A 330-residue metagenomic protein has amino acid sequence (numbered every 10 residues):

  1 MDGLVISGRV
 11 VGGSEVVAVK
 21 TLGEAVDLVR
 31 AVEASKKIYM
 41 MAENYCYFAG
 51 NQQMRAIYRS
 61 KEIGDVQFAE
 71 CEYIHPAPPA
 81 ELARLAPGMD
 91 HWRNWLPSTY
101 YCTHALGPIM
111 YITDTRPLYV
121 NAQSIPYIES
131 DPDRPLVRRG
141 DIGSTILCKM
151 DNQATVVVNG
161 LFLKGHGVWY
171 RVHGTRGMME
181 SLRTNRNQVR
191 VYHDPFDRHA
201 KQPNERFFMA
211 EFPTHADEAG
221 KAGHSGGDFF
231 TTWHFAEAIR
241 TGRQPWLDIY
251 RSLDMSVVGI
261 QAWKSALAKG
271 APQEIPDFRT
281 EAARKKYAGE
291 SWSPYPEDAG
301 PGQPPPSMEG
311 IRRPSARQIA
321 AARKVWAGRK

Functional and structural regions predicted by a protein language model:
M1-C46, K61: Beta-strand-loop-alpha-helix segment that lines the small-molecule cofactor/substrate pocket of alpha/beta enzymes
S14-E15, Y39-M41, E70, V158 (+1 more regions): Hydrophobic residues in well-ordered beta-strands that form the structural core
A25, N51, A105-L106, T232 (+1 more regions): A general structural signal for well-ordered alpha-helical segments in protein cores
V29, R55, L106-M110, L147 (+2 more regions): Non-transmembrane alpha-helical segments in soluble domains of secreted/periplasmic/extracellular proteins
K37-M40, Y45-R138, W169: Predominantly a Rossmann-like dinucleotide-binding segment in NAD(P)-dependent oxidoreductases
T99-T103, G107-F196: Glycine-rich, aromatic-lined ligand/substrate-binding cores of catalytic and carbohydrate-binding domains
E129, L136-V137, T145, T175-D248 (+2 more regions): C-terminal glycine/acidic-rich active-site capping loop/insertion
